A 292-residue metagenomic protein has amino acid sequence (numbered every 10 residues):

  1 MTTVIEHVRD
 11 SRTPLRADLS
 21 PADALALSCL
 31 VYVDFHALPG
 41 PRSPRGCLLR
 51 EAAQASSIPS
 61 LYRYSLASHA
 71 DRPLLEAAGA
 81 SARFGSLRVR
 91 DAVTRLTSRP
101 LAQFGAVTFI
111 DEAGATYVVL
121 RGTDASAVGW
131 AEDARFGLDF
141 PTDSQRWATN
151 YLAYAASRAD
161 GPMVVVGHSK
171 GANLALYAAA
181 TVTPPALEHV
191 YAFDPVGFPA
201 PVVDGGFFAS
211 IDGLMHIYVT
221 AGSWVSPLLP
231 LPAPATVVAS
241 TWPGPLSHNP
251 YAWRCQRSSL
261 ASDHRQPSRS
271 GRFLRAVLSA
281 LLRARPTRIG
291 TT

Functional and structural regions predicted by a protein language model:
T2-L19, L27, Y32-T116, L120-P162 (+1 more regions): Alpha/beta hydrolase fold serine-hydrolase catalytic domain that processes acyl esters and thioesters
D23: Carbohydrate-recognition loop of C-type lectin domains
V166-G171, A175: Gly/Ala-rich beta-loop-alpha elbow adjacent to hydrolase catalytic centers
A175-V182: Short glycine-enriched nucleophile-adjacent loop and the immediately C-terminal alpha-helix near the catalytic center
